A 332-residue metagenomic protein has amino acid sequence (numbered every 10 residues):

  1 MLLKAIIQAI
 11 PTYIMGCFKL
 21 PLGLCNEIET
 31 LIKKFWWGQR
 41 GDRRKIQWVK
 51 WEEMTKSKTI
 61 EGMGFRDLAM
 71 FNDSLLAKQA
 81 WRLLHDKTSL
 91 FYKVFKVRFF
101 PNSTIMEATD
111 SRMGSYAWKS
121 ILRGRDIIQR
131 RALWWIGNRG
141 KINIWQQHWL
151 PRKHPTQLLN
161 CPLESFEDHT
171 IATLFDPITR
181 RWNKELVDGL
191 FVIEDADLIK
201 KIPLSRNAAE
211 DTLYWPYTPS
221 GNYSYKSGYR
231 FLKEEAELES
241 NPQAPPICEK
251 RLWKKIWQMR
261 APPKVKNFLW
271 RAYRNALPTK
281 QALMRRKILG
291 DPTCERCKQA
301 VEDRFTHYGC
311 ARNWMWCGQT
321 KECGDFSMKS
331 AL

Functional and structural regions predicted by a protein language model:
M1-L332: A helix-boundary/hinge signal
